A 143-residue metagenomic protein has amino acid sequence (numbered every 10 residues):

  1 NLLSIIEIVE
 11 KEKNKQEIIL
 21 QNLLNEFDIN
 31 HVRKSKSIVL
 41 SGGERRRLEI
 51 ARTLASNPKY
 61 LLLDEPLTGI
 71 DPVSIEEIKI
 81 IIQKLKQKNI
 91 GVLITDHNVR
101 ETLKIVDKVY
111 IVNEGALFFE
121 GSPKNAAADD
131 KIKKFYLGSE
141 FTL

Functional and structural regions predicted by a protein language model:
L3, E7, N14-V32, Q83 (+1 more regions): Conserved ABC ATPase "signature" region
K36-L40, E44: Conserved ABC ATPase signature
I50: Hydrophobic anchor residue at the start of the ABC signature
N57: Conserved catalytic motifs of ABC-family nucleotide-binding domains
L61-E65: Catalytic Walker B motif of ABC-type/P-loop ATPase nucleotide-binding domains
E76-K88: Helical segment within the ABC ATPase nucleotide-binding domain
